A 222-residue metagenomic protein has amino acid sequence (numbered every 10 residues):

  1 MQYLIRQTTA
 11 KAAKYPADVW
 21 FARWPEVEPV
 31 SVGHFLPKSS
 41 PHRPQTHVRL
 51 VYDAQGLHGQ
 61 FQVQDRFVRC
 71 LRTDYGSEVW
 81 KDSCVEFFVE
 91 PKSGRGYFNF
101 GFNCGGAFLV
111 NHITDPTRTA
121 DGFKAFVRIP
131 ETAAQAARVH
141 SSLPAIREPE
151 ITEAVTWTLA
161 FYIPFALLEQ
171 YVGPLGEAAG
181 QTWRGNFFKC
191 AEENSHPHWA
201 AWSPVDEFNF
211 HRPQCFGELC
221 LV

Functional and structural regions predicted by a protein language model:
M1-V222: Structural preference for beta-rich elements and adjacent junctions enriched in aromatics
